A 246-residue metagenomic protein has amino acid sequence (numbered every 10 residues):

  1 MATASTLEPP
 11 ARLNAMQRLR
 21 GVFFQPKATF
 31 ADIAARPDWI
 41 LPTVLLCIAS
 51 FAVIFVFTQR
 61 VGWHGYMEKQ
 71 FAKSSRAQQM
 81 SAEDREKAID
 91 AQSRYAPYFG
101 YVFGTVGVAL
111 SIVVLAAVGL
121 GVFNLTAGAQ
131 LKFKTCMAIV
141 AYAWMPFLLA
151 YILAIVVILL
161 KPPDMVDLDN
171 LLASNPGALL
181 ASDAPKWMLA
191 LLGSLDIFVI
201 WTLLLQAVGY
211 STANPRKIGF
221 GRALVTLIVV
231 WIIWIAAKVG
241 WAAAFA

Functional and structural regions predicted by a protein language model:
M1-T3: N-terminal pre-first-transmembrane soluble regions of secretory-pathway and organelle membrane proteins
S5-F24, Q92: Short, membrane-interfacial amphipathic segments enriched in basic
R12, F99-V106, M188-S194: Short alpha-helical transmembrane interface motifs in multi-pass membrane proteins
R18-T29, D196-V199: Hydrophobic, aromatic-rich membrane-embedded alpha-helical segments
F23, A28-L149: Selected alpha-helical membrane-embedding segments in polytopic membrane proteins
T135-A246: Hydrophobic alpha-helical transmembrane segments and adjacent short intramembrane/lumenal linkers of inner/organellar
